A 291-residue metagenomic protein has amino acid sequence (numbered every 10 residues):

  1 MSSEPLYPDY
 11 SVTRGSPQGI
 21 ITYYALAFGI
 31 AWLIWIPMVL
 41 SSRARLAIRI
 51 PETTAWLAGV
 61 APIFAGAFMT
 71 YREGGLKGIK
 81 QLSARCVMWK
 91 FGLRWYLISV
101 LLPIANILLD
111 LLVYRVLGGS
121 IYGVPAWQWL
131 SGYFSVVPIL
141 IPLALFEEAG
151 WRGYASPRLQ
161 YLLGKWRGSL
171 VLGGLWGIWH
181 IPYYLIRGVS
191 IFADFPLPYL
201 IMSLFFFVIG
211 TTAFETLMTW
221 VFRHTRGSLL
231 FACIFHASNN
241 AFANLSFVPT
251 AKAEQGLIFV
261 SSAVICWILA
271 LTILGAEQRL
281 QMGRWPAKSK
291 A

Functional and structural regions predicted by a protein language model:
M1-P17: Short, Lys/Arg-rich, polar N-terminal cytosolic tail immediately upstream of the first transmembrane signal-anchor
A27-I36, P62-F68, P103-L111, V260-R279: Hydrophobic core of alpha-helical transmembrane segments in multi-pass integral membrane proteins
F28-G29, V60, V100, V137 (+8 more regions): Residue-level signature of the transmembrane alpha-helical core of multi-pass small-molecule transporters
F28-I36, I104-L112, G174-Y183, A237-S246: Aromatic-anchored segments of alpha-helical transmembrane domains
R43-W56, G75-G164, R187-S203, F259-S261 (+1 more regions): Juxtamembrane helix-loop-helix connectors linking adjacent transmembrane helices in multi-pass membrane enzymes
F68-L76, L145, F222, L271-L280: Structural signal for the C-terminal ends of transmembrane alpha-helices and the immediately following loop
F146-I178, T219, R223-S228: Membrane-interface helix/loop boundary segments of multi-pass membrane proteins
D194, L200-S203, H224-A291: C-terminal membrane module of polytopic membrane proteins
